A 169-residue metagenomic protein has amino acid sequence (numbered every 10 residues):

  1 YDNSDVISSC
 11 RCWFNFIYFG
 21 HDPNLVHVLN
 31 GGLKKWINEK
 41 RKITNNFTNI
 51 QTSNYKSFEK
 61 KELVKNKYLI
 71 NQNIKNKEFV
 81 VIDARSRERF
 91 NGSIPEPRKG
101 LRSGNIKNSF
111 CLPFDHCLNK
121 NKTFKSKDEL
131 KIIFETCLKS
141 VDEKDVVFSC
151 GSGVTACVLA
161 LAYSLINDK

Functional and structural regions predicted by a protein language model:
Y1, I82-A84, S149: Short hydrophobic segments within beta-strands
Y1-Y68, N73, G151, T155-K169: Thiolate-centered catalytic microenvironments shared by cysteine-dependent enzyme domains
N66, N71-E143: Positively charged, proline/Ser/Thr-rich regional signature most characteristic of the Rhodanese/CDC25-like
